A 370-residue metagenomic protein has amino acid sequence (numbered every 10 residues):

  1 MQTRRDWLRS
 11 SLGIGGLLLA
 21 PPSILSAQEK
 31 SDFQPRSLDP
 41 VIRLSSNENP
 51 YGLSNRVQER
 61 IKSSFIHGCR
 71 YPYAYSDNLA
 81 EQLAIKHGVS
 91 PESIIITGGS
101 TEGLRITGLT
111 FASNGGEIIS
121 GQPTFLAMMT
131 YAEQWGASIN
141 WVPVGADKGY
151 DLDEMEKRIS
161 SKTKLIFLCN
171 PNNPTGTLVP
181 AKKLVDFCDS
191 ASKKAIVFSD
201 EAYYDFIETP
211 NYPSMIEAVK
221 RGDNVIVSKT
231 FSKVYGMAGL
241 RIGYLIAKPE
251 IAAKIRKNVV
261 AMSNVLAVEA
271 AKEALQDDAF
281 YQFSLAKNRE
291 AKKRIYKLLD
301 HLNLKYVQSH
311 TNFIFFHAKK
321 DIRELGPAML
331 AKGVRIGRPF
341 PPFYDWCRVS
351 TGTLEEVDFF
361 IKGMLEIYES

Functional and structural regions predicted by a protein language model:
M1-G15: N-terminal secretory signal peptides and thylakoid transit peptides that target proteins across membranes
I14-R70, I85: N-terminal "arm"/small-domain region of PLP-dependent enzymes with the aminotransferase-like
N78-E117, Y131: Phosphate-binding glycine-rich loop
T110-L168: PLP-dependent aminotransferase-like
V144, R289, H301-K332, T351: Conserved PLP-binding catalytic core of the aspartate aminotransferase-like
L152-I159, P174-V197, E201-S232: Active-site pre-lysine segment of PLP-dependent enzymes
N224-D300, L304-V307: PLP-dependent aminotransferase class I/II
A328-K332, F340-S370: PLP-dependent enzyme catalytic core of the Aspartate aminotransferase-like
